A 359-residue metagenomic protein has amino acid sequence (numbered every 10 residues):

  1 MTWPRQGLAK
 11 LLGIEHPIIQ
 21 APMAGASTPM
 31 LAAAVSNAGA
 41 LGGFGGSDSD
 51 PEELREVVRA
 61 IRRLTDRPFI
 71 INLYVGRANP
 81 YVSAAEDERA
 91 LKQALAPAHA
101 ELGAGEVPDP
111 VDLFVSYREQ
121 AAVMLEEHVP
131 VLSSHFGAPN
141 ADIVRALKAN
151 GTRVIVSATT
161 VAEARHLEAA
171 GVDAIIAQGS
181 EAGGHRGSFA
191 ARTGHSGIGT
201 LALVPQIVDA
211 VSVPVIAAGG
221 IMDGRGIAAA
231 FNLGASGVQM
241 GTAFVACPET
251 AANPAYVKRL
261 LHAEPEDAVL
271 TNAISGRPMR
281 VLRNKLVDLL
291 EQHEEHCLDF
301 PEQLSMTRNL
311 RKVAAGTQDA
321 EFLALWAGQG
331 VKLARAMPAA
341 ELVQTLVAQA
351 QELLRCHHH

Functional and structural regions predicted by a protein language model:
M1-A210, L346: Active-site entrance/lid segments in N-terminal catalytic domains of soluble metabolic enzymes
A96, H185-A190, G194-I216, I221-H359: Conserved active-site-proximal phosphate/metal-binding subdomains
